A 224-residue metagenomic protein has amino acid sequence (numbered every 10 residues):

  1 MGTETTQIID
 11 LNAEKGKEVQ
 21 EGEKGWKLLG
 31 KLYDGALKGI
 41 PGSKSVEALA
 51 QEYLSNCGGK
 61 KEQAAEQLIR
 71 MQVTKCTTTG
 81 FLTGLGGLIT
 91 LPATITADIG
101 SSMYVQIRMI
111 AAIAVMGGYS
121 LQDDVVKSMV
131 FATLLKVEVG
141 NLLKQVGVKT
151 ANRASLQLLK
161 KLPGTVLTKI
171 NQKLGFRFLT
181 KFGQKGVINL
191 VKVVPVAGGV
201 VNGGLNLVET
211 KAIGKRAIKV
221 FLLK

Functional and structural regions predicted by a protein language model:
M1-L85, Y104-K224: Terminal, membrane-proximal amphipathic helices and intrinsically disordered targeting/regulatory segments
P92-G100: Selective recognition of hydrophobic, aromatic-rich stretches within alpha-helical transmembrane segments of polytopic
